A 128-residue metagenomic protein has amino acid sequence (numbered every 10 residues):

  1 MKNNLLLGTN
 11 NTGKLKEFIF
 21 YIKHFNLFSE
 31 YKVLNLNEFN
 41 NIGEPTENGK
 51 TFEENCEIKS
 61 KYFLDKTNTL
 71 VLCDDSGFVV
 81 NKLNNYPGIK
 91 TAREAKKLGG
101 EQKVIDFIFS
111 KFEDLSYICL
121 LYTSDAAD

Functional and structural regions predicted by a protein language model:
K2-G8, T12-S124: Anionic-ligand binding patches
A126-D128: Positively charged, low-complexity/disordered segments
